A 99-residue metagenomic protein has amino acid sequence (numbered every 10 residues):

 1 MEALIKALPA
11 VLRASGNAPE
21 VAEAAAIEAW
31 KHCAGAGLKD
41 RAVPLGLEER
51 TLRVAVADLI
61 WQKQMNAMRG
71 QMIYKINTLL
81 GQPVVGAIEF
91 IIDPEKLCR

Functional and structural regions predicted by a protein language model:
M1-H32, V43-G46, L80-R99: N-terminal presequence-like segments and adjacent domain-start helices
G35-D40: Short amphipathic beta-strand starts and helix->beta connectors
L45, T51, K63, M72 (+1 more regions): A broad, structure-centric signal for solvent-exposed, well-ordered loop/edge residues that line or flank functional
E49-A67: A short interface-forming secondary-structure element
Q62-V84: Short, non-transmembrane amphipathic alpha-helical segments
